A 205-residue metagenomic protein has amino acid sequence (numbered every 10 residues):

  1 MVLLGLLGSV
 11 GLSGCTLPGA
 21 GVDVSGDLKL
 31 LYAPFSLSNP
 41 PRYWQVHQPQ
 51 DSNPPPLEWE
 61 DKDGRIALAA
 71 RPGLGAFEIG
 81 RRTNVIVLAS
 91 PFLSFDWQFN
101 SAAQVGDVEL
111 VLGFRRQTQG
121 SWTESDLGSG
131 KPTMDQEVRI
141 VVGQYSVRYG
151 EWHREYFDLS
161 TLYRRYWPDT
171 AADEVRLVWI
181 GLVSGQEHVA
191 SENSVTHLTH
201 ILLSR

Functional and structural regions predicted by a protein language model:
V2-S13: Bacterial N-terminal signal peptides
C15-D51: Extracellular carbohydrate-recognition regions
F35, I180, T199-L203: Extracellular beta-strand elements of beta-rich domains used for carbohydrate recognition/degradation or cell-matrix
P55-F77: Short carbohydrate-recognition loop motifs
R82-L93, S146-Y149, D173-E174: Extracellular/lumenal carbohydrate-interaction signature centered on repeated Trp-anchored short motifs
A89-S101, I180-L182: A short beta-strand element within beta-rich, extracytoplasmic domains of secreted/secretory-pathway proteins
N100-D158, T196-H197: Extracellular ligand-binding interfaces
D107-L110, W152-V195: Extracellular beta-strand ligand-recognition surfaces/modules
